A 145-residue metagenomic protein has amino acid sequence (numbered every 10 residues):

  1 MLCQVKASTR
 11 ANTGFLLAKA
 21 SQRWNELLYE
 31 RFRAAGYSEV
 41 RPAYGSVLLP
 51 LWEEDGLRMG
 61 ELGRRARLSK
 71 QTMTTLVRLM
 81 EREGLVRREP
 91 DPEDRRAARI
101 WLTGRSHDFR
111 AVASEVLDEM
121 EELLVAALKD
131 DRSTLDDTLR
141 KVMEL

Functional and structural regions predicted by a protein language model:
M1-E39: N-terminal leader segment of winged-helix/HTH proteins
M1-S8, D130-L145: C-terminal regulatory/oligomerization modules of transcriptional regulators
T9, T13, A43-Y44, R105 (+1 more regions): N-terminal positioning helix adjacent to the helix-turn-helix/winged-helix DNA-binding module
G14, A18, Q22, R67 (+2 more regions): Short amphipathic alpha-helical segments with heptad-repeat character
K19, T74-T75, D137: Alpha-helical macromolecular-interaction surfaces
E26-T72: N-terminal helix-turn-helix DNA-binding core of bacterial DNA-binding proteins
G56, R78-D137: Charged, amphipathic alpha-helical coiled-coil/dimerization segments
